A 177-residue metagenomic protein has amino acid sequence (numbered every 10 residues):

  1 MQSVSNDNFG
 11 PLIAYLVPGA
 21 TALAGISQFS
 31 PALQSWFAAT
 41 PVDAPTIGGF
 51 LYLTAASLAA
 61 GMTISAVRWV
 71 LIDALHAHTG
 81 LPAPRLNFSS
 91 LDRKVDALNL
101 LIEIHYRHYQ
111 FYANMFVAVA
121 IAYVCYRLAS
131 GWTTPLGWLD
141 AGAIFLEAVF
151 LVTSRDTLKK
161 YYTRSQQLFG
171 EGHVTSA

Functional and structural regions predicted by a protein language model:
M1-F9, T153-A177: Cytosolic/matrix-facing juxtamembrane and C-terminal tails of multi-pass cellular membrane proteins
M1-P82, G137: N-terminal first transmembrane alpha-helix
S5, S90-G131: Loop-to-transmembrane boundary segments
M62-S65, A97-E103, T163-G170: Juxtamembrane/interfacial segments around transmembrane helices
S65-T79, T133, L151-L168: Juxtamembrane/interface segments at transmembrane-helix termini
H76-D96, L168-G172: Juxtamembrane inter-helical linkers in multi-pass membrane proteins
S130-D140: Extracellular/periplasmic helix-loop-helix junctions in multi-pass membrane proteins
A141-T153: Transmembrane alpha-helical hairpins and terminal membrane-anchor modules
